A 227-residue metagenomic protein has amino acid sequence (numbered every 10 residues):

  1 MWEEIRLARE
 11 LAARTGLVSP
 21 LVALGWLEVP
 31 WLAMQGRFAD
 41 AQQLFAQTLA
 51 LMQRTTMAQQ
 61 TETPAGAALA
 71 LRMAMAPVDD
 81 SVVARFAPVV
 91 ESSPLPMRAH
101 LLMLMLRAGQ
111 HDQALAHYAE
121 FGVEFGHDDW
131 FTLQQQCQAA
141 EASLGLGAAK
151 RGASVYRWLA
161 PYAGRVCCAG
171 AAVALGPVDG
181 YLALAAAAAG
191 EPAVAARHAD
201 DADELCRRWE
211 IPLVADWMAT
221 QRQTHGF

Functional and structural regions predicted by a protein language model:
M1-Q138, A142-G147, R151: Extended non-membrane alpha-helical scaffolds
W130-F227: C-terminal non-catalytic interaction modules
